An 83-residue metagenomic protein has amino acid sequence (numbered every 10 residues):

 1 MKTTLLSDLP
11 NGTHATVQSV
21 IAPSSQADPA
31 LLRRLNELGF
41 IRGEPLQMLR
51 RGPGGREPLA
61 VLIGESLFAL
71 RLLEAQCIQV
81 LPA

Functional and structural regions predicted by a protein language model:
M1-N36, I41, Q47-L49, E57-A83: Compact, charge-rich alpha-helical regulatory domains located at protein termini
G52: Small/polar glycine-rich anion-binding or flexible loop at a beta-alpha turn
